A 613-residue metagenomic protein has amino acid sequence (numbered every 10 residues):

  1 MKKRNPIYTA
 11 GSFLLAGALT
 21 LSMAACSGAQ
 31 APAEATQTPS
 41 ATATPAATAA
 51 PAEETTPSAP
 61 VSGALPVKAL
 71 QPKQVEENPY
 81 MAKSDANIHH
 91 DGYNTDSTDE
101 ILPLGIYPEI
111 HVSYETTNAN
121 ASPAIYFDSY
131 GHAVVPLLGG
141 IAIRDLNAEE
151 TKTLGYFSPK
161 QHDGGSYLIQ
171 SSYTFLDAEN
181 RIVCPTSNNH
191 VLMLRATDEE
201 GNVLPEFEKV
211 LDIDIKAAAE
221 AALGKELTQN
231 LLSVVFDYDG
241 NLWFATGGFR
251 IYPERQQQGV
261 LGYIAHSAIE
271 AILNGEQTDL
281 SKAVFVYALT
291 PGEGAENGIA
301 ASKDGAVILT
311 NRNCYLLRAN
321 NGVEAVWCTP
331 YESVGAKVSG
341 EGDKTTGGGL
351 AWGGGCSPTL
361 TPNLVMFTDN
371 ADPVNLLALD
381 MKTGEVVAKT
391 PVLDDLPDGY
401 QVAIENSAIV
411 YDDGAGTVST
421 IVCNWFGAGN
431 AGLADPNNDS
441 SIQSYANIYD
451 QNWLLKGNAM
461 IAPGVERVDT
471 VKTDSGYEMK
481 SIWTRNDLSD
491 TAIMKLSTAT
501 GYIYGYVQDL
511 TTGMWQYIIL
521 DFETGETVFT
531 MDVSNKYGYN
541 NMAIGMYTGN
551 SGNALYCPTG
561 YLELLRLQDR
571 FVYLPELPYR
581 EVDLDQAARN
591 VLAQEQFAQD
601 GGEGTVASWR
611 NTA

Functional and structural regions predicted by a protein language model:
S22-A25: C-terminal motif of bacterial Sec signal peptides marking the signal peptidase cleavage site
P66-A142, Q170-S172: Beta-strand-rich domains and repeat architectures in extracellular enzymes and scaffolds, especially beta-propellers
T117-A124, H132, L138, I143-N189 (+2 more regions): Blade-loop segments of beta-propeller domains
T117-Y126, Q161-F175, A219-V235, P291-A301 (+4 more regions): Repeated scaffold domains used in trafficking and secretory/extracellular systems, primarily beta-propellers
L138-D145, N188-A196, R250-I264, R312-R318 (+5 more regions): Structural motif
F157-G165, E208-E226, E276-G292, W327-L350 (+3 more regions): Surface-exposed loop and turn segments in beta-propeller and other repeat-based domains that flank or scaffold
I409-K536: Loop/turn-rich, solvent-exposed surfaces of beta-rich toroidal or solenoidal domains
N541-A613: Blade-level signature of beta-propeller repeat domains, shared across WD40, Kelch, NHL, RCC1 and BNR/Asp-box propellers
